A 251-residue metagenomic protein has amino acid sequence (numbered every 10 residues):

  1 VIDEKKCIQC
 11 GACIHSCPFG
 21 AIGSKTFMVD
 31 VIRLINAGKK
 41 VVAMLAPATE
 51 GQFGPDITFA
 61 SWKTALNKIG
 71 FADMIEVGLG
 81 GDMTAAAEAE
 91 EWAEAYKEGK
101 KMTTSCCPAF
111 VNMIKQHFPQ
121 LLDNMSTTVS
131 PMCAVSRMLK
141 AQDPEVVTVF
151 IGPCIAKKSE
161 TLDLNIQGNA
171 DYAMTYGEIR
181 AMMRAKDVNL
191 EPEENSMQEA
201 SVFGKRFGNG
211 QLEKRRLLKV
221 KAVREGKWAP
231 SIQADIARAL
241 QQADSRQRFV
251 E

Functional and structural regions predicted by a protein language model:
V1-I8, A12-M28: Iron-sulfur cluster-binding cysteine motifs and their immediate structural context in ferredoxin-like electron-transfer
K25-E251: Iron-sulfur-associated redox domains of electron-transfer enzymes in respiratory and anaerobic energy metabolism
